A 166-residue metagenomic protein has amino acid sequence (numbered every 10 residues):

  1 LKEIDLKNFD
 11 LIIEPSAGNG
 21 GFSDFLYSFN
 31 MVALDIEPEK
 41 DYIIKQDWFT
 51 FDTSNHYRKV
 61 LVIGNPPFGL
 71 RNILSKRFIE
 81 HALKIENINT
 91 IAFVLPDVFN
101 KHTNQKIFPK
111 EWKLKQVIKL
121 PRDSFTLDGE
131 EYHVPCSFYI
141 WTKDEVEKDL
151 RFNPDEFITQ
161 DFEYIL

Functional and structural regions predicted by a protein language model:
L1-L166: Class I S-adenosyl-L-methionine-dependent methyltransferase catalytic core
